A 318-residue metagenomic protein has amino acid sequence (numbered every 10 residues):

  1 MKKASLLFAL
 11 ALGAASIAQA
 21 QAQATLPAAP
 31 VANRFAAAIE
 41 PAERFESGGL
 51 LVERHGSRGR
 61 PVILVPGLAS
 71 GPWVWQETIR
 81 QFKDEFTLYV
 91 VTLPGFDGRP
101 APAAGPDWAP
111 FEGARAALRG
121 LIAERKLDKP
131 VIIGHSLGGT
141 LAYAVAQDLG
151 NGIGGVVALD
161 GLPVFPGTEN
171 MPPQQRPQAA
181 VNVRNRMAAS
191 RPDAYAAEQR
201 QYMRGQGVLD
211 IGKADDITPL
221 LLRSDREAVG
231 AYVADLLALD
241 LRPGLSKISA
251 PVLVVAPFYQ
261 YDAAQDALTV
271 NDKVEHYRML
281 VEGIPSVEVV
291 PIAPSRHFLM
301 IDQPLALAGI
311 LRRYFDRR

Functional and structural regions predicted by a protein language model:
G48, R54-P102: Conserved HGGG/HGGXW glycine-rich cap/lid loop of the alpha/beta-hydrolase fold
S70, S136-G139: Active-site loop->helix "elbow" adjoining a glycine-rich segment at hydrolase catalytic centers
V90-I133, L137: Active-site loop/oxyanion-hole signature of alpha/beta-hydrolase fold enzymes
G139-G150, V156: Short glycine-enriched nucleophile-adjacent loop and the immediately C-terminal alpha-helix near the catalytic center
G154-A189: Flexible "cap/lid" loop of the alpha/beta hydrolase fold
G167-Q174, M187-S246: Conserved alpha/beta-hydrolase catalytic His-Asp/Glu region
V252-S295: Conserved loop-alpha-helix segment in the C-terminal half of the alpha/beta-hydrolase fold that carries the catalytic
E282-R318: Catalytic active-site module of serine/aspartate enzymes centered on a nucleophile-bearing elbow/loop
